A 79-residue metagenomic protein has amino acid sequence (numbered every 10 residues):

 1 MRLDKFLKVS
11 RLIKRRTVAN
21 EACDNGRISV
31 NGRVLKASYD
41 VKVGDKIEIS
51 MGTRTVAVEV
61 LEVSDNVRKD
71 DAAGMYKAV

Functional and structural regions predicted by a protein language model:
M1-V43: A basic, amphipathic helix-loop patch mediating RNA/tRNA/ribosome contacts
K46: Post-transcriptional modification and biogenesis factors for structured RNAs of the translation apparatus
T53-V79: C-terminal structural segments of small proteins and small subunits
